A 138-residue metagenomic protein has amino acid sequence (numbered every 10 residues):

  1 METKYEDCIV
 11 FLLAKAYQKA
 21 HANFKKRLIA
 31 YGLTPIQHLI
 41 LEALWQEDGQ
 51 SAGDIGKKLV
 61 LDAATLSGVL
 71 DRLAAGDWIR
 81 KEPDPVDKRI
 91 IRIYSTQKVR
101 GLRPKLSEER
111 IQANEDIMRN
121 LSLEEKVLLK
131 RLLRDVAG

Functional and structural regions predicted by a protein language model:
M1-Y31, S95, D135-V136: N-terminal leader segment of winged-helix/HTH proteins
C8-F11, L39, A64, D116 (+1 more regions): Active-site phosphate/pyrophosphate-handling residues
V10, K58, R92: Short aromatic/hydrophobic contact patches that present stacked aromatics for nucleic-acid/ligand binding
A14-Y17, E42-Q46, S107, R134: Short, locally clustered residues in the helix-turn-helix/winged-helix DNA-binding domain
H21, D71-R134: Charged, amphipathic alpha-helical coiled-coil/dimerization segments
A22-T65: N-terminal helix-turn-helix DNA-binding core of bacterial DNA-binding proteins
S67-V69: Short amphipathic alpha-helical interaction segments
